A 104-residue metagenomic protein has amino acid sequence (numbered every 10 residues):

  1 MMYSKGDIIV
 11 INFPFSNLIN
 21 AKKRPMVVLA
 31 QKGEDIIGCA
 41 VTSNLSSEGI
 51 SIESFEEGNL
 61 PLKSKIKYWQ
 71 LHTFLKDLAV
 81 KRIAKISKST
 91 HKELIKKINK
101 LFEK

Functional and structural regions predicted by a protein language model:
M1, N59-K104: C-terminal terminal-subdomain/extension
M1-M2, M26: Detector for methionine-enriched segments
P14-L18: Short, charged beta-turn/beta-strand-edge "cap" motif at the junction between a beta-strand and an adjacent loop
I19-K22, V28-E56: Compact nucleic-acid interaction/catalytic patches
K23-R24, S47, P61-I66: Short edge beta-strand segments in beta-sheet-rich domains
